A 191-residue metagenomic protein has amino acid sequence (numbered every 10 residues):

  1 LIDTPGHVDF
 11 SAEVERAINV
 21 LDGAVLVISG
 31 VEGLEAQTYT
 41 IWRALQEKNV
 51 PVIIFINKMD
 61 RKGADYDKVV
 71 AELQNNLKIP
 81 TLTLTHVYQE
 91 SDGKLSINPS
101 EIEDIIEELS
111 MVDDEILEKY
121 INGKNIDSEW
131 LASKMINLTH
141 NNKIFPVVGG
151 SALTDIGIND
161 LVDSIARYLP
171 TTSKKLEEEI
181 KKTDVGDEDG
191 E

Functional and structural regions predicted by a protein language model:
L1-E191: Structural and coupling elements of P-loop NTPases
